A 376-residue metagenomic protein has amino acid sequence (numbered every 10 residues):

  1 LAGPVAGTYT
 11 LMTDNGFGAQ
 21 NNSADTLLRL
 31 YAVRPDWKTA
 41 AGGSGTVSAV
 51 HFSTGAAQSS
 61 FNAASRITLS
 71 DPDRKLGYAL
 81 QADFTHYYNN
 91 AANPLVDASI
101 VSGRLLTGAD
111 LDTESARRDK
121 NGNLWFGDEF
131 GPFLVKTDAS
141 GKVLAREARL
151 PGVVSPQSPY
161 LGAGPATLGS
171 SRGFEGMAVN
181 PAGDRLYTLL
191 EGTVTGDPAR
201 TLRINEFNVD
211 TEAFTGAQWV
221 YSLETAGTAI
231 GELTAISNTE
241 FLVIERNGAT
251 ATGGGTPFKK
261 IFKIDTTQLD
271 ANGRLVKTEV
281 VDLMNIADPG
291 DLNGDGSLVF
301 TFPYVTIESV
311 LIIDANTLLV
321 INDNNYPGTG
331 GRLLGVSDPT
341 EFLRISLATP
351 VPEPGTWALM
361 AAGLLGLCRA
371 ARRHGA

Functional and structural regions predicted by a protein language model:
L1-P350: Sequence/structural signature of beta-propeller domains
D128, L359, G375: Single conserved hydrophobic/aromatic residue that forms the stacking wall/gate of nucleotide- or nucleobase-binding
A348-A361: Short, threonine-centered small-residue motifs that mark membrane-proximal processing/anchoring sites and TM-junction
M360, L364-C368: Residues within alpha-helical transmembrane segments of multi-pass membrane proteins, especially transporters, ion
L367-A376: C-terminal membrane-anchoring or membrane-association module
